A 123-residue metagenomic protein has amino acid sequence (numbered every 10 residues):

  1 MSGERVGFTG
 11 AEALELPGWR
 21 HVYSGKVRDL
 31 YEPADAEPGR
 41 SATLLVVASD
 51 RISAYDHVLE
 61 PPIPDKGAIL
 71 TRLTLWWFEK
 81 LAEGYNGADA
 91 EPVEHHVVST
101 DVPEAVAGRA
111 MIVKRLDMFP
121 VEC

Functional and structural regions predicted by a protein language model:
S2-C123: Active-site loop/lid in soluble adenylation, ligation, and acyl-transfer enzymes
